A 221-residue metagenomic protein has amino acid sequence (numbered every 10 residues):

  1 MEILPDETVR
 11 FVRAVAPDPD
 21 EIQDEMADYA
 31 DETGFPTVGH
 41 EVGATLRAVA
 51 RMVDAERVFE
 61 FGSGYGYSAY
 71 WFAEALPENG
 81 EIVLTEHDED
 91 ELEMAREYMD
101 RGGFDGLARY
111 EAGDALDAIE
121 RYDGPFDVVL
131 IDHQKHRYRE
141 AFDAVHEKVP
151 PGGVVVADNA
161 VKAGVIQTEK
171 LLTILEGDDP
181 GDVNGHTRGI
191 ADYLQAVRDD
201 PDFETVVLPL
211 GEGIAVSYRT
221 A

Functional and structural regions predicted by a protein language model:
M1-V128, K135-V154, A160-A221: A short alpha-helical cap/connector motif
